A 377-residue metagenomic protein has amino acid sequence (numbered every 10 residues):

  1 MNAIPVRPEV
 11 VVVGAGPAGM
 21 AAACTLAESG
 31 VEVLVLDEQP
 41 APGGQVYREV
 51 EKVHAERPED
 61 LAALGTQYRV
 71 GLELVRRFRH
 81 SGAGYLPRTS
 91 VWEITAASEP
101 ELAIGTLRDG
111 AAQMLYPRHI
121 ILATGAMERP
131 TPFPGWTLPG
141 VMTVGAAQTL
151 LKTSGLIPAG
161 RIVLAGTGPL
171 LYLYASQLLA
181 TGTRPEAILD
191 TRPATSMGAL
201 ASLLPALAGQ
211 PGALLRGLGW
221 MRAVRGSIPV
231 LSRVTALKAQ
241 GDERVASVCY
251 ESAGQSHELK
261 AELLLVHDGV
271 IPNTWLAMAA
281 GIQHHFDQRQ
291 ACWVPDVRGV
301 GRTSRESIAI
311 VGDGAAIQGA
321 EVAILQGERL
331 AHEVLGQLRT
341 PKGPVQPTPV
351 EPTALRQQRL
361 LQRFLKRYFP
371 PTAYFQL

Functional and structural regions predicted by a protein language model:
N2-L377: Residues forming the flavin
